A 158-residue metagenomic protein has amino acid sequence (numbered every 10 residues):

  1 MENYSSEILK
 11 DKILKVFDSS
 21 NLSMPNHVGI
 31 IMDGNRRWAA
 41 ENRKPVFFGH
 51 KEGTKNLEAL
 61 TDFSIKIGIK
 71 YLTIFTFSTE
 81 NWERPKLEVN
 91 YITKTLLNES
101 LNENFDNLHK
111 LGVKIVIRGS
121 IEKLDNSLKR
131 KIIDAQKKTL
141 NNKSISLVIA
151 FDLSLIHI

Functional and structural regions predicted by a protein language model:
M1-I156: Flexible, compositionally biased loop and terminal segments
